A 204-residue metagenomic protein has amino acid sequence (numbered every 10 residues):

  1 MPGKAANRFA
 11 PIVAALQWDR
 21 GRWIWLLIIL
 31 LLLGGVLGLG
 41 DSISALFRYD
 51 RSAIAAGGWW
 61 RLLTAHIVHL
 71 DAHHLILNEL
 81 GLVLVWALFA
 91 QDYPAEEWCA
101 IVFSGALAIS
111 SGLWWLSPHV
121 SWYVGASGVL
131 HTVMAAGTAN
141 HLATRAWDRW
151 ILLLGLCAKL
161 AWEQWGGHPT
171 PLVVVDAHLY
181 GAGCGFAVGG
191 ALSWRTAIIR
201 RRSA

Functional and structural regions predicted by a protein language model:
M1-R20, I67, E163-A204: C-terminal transmembrane module of polytopic alpha-helical membrane proteins
V13-F47: N-terminal signal-anchor transmembrane alpha helix
L16-D19, A87-E97, H141-W147, I198: Membrane-interface helix-boundary motifs at transmembrane edges
W25-G38, L82-A136, I151-W162: Small-polar-interrupted transmembrane alpha-helices in polytopic inner-membrane proteins
S42, V68-D71, W114-V124, W165-V173: Membrane-interface helix caps and helix-loop-helix hairpins in membrane proteins
S44-D71: Extracytosolic (periplasmic/ER-lumenal) interhelical loops and adjacent juxtamembrane/interface segments of multi-pass
A65-A87: Di-metal (Zn2+ and/or Mg2+/Mn2+) metal-binding site signature of metallo-dependent hydrolases with the MBL/beta-CASP
L75-L82, V124-A135, V173-S193: Alpha-helical transmembrane segments that form the membrane-embedded catalytic/substrate-binding core of multi-pass
